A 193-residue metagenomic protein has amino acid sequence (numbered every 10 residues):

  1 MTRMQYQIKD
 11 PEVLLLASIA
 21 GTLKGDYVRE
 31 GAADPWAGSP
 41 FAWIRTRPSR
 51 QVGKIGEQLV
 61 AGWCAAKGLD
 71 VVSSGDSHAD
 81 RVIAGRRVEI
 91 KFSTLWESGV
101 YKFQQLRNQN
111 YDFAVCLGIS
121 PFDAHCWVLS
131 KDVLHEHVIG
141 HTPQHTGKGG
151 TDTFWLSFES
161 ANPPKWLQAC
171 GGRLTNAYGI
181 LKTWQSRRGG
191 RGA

Functional and structural regions predicted by a protein language model:
M1-A84, K91-A193: Nucleic-acid endonuclease domains
